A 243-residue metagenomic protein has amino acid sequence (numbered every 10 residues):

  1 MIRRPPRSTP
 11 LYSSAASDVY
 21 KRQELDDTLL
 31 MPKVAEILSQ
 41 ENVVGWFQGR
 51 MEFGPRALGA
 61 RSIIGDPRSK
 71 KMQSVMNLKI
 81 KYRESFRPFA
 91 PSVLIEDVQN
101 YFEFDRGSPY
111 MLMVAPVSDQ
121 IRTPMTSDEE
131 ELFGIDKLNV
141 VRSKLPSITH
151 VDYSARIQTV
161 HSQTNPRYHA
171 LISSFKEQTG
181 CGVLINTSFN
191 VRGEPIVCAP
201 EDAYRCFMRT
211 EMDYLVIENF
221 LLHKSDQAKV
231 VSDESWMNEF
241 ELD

Functional and structural regions predicted by a protein language model:
M1-A16, Y20: Single conserved hydrophobic/aromatic residue that forms the stacking wall/gate of nucleotide- or nucleobase-binding
S14-D243: Flexible beta->alpha loop and helix N-cap segments adjacent to enzyme active/binding sites
